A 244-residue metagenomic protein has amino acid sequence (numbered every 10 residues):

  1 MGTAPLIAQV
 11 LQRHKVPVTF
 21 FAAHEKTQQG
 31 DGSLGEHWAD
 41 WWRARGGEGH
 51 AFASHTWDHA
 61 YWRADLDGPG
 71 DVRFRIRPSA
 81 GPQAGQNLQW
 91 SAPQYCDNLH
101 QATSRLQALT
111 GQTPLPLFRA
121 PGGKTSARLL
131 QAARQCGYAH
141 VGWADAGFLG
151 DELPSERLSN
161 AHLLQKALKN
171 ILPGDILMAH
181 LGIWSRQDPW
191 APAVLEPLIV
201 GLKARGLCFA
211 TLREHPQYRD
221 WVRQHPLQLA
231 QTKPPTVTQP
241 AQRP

Functional and structural regions predicted by a protein language model:
M1-N87, N98-P116, W190: Active-site beta->alpha N-cap acidic-glycine motif
G2-L6, H37-D40, W90, Q94-Q101 (+8 more regions): Extracytoplasmic/secreted proteins, especially bacterial periplasmic and envelope-associated proteins
R13-H14, V18, Q187-P244: C-terminal domain-boundary segment and adjacent tail
V18-A22, A51-T56, P116-A120, A139-W143 (+2 more regions): Structural recognition of the beta-strand scaffold that forms the well-ordered cores of secreted hydrolase catalytic
H24-K26, D58-A60, G122-K124, A146-G147 (+2 more regions): Active-site-proximal loop/turn and secondary-structure-junction residues that shape catalytic pockets, frequently
A64-D71, E152-R157, Q187-A193, W221-P226: Histidine/acidic-residue-rich catalytic or RNA/ligand-binding cores of hydrolases and nuclease-related proteins
L109-A133: Basic- and aromatic-lined ligand-binding clefts that recognize polyanionic substrates
K124-N170, L207-Y218: His/Asp/Glu-enriched short active-site or ligand-binding loop at hydrolase and phosphoryl-transfer sites
